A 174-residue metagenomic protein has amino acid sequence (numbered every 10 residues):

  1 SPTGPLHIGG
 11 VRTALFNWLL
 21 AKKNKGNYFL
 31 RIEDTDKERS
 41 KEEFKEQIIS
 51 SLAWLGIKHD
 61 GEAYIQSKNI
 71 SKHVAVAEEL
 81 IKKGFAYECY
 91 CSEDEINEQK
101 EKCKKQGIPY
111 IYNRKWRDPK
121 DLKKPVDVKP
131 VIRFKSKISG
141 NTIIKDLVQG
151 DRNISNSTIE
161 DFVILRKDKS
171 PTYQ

Functional and structural regions predicted by a protein language model:
S1-K105: N-terminal Rossmann-like or analogous alpha/beta NTP/dinucleotide-binding catalytic cores that position adenine
K82-Q174: Active-site cores that bind ATP or allylic diphosphates and position pyrophosphate for catalysis
